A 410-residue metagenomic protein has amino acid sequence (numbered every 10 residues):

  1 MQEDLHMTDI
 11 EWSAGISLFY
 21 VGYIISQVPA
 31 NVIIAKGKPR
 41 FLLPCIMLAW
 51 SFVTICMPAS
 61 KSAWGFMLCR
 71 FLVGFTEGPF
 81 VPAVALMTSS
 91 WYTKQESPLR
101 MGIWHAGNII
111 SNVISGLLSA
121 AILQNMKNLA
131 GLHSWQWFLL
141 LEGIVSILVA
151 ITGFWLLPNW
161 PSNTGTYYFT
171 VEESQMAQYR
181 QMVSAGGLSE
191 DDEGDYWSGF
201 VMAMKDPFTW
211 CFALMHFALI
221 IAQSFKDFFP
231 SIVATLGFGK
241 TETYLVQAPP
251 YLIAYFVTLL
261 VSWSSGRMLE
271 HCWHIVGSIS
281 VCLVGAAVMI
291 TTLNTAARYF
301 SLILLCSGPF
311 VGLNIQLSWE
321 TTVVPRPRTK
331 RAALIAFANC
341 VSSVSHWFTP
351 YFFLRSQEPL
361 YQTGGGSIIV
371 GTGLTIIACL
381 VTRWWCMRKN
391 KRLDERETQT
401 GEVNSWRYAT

Functional and structural regions predicted by a protein language model:
M1-I25: Extracellular/periplasmic helix-loop-helix junction of adjacent transmembrane segments in MFS-like secondary
D9, F154-L188, R331, F337 (+1 more regions): Intracellular terminal tails of multi-pass secondary transporters
I24-F66: Conserved MFS/SLC helix-loop-helix module at the cytosolic interface between two early adjacent transmembrane helices
I25-K38, F256-E270: Helix-to-loop junctions at the C-terminal end of transmembrane segments in multipass secondary transporters
L48-K61, G74, S280-N294: C-terminal ends and interior cores of transmembrane alpha-helices in multi-pass membrane transporters/permeases
C69-A106, I122: Cytoplasmic helix-loop-helix junction between adjacent transmembrane helices in 12-TM secondary transporters
P98-L132, L139-S146, I335-T349: Glycine-rich segments within core transmembrane alpha-helices of 12-TM secondary carriers
S198-W263, L317, W347-P350: Extracytoplasmic gate region of multi-pass secondary transporters
